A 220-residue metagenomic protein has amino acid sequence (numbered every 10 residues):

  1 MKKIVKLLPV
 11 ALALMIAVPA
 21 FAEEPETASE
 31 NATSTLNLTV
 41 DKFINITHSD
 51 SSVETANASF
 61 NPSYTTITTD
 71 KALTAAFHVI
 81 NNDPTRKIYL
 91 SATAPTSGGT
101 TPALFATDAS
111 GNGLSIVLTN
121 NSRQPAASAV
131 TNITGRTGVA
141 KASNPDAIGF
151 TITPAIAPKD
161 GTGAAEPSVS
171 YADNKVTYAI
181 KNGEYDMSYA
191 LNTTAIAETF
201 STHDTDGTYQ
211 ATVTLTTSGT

Functional and structural regions predicted by a protein language model:
M1-A22: Gram-negative bacterial Sec-dependent N-terminal signal peptides
A22-A140, Y171-T220: N-terminal small/polar-rich segments of proteins
V139-A179: Extended, solvent-exposed segments with strong compositional bias
